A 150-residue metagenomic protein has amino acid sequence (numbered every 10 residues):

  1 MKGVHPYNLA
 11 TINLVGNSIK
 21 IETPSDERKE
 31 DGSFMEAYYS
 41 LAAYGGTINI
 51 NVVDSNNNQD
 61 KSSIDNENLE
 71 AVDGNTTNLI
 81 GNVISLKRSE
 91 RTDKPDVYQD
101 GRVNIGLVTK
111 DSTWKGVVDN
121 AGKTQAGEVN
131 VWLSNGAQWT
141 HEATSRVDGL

Functional and structural regions predicted by a protein language model:
M1-L150: Long, low-complexity, polar and repeat-rich extracellular regions of very large Gram-negative surface proteins
